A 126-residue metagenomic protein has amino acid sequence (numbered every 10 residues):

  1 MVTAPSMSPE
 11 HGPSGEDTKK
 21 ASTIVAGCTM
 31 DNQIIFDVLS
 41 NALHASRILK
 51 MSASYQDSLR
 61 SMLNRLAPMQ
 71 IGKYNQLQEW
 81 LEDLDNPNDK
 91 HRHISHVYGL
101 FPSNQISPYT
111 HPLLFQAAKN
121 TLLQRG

Functional and structural regions predicted by a protein language model:
M1-A45: Acidic/histidine-rich catalytic neighborhood
C28-G126: Active-site core of glycosidic bond-cleaving carbohydrate-active enzymes
